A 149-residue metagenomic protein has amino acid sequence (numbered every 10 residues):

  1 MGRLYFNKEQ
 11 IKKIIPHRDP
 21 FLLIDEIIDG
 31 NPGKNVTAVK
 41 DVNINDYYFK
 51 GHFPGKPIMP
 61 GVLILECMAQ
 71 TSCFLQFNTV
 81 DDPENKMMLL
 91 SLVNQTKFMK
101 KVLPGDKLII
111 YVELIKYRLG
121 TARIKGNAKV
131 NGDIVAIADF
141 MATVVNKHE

Functional and structural regions predicted by a protein language model:
M1-D29: N-terminal leader/capping segments at the start of a protein or of a new domain
G2-Y5, S72-I109, V135-I137, A142-T143: Hydrophobic beta-strand-centered segment that forms part of the acyl-chain substrate-binding groove
K12, G55, F98-K100: Beta-strand-rich interaction surfaces with strong enrichment in secreted/lumenal proteins
D19-M59: Catalytic strand-loop segment that frames the active site of acyl-thioester-processing enzymes
F21-L23, L108-I109, A122: Hydrophobic core residues within well-ordered beta-strands of beta-rich domains
D25-I28, N94, M99, Y111-I115 (+1 more regions): Conserved positions in beta-strands of structured domains
I27, M59-D82: Active-site helix/loop of acyl-thioester processing domains in fatty-acid/polyketide metabolism, spanning hotdog-fold
P32-G33, L103-D106, L114-E149: HotDog/MaoC-like acyl-thioester-processing domains
